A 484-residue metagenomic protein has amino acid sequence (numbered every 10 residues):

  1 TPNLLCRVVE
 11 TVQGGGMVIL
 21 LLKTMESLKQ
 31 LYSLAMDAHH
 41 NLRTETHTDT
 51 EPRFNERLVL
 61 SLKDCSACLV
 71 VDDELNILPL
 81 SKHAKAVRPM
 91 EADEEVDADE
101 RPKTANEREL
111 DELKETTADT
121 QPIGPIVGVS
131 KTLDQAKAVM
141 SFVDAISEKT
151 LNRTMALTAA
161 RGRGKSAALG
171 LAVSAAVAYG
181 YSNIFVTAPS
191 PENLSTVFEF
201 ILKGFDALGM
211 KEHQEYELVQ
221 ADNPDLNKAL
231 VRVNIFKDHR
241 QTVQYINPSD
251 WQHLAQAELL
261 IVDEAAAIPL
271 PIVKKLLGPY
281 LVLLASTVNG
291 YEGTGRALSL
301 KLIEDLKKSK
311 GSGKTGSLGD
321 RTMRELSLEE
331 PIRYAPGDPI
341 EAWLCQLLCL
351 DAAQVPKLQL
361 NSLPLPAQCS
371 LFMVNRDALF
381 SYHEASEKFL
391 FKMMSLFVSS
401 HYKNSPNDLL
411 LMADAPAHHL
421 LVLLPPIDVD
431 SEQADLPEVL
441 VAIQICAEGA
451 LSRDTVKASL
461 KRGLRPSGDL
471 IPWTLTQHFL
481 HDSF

Functional and structural regions predicted by a protein language model:
T1-R7, N234-K275: Conserved RecA-like ASCE ATPase "motif II neighborhood" in helicase/translocase motors
T44-E109, Q121-L133, E304-Q359: Conserved coupling/interface region of RecA-like P-loop/ASCE motor cores
A105-E115, V127-R153, A168: N-terminal pre-P-loop "Q-motif" helix
S147, S166-G180: Walker A/P-loop NTP-binding motif
M155-A159, G180-F198: Conserved RecA-like ASCE P-loop NTPase motor core of nucleic-acid helicases/translocases
P189-L254: Inter-Walker segment of RecA-like/P-loop motor cores
S362-L436, V441: Conserved helicase/translocase motor-coupling segment
E432-L436, Q444-F484: Conserved acyl-donor/pantetheine-binding loop and adjacent beta-alpha core of acyl/acetyltransferases and related
